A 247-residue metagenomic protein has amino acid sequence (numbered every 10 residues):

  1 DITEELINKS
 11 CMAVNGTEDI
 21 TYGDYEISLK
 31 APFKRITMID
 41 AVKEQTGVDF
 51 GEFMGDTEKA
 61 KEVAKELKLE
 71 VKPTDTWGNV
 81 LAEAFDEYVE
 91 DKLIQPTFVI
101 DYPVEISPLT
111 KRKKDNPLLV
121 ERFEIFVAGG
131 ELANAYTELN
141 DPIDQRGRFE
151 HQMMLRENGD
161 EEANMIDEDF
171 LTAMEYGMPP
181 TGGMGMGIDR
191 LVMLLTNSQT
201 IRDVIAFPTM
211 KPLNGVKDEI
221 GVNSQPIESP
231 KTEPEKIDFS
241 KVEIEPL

Functional and structural regions predicted by a protein language model:
D1-L247: Class II aminoacyl-tRNA synthetase catalytic cores and aaRS-like
